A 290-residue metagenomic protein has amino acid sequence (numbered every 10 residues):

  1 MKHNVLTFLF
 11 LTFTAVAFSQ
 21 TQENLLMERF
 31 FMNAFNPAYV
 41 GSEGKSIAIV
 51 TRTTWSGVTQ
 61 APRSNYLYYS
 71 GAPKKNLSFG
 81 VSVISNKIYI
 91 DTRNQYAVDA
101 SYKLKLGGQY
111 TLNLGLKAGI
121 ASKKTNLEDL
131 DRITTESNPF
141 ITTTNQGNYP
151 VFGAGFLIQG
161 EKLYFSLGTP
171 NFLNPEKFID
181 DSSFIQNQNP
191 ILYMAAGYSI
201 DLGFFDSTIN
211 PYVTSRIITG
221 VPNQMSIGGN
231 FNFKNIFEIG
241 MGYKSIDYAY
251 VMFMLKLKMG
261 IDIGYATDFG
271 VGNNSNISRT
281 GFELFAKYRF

Functional and structural regions predicted by a protein language model:
N4-T14: Sec-dependent N-terminal signal peptides
Q20-F290: Subset of outer-membrane beta-barrel
